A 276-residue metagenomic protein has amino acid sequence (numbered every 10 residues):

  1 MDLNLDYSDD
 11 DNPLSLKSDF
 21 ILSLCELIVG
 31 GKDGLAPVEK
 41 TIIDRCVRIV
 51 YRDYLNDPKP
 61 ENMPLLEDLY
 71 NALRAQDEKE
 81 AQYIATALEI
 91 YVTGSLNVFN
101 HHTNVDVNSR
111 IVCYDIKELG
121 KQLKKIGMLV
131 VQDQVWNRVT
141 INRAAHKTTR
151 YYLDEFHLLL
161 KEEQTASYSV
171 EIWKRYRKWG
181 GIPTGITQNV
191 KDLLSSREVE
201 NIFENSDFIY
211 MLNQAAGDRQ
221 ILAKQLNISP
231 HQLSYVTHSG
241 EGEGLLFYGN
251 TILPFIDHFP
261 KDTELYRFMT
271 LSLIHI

Functional and structural regions predicted by a protein language model:
M1-D2, R177, D207, T263: C-terminal, active-site-flanking charged/polar segments
D2-G181, L194-R197, Y235-S239, G244-N250 (+1 more regions): P-loop NTPase motor domains
L160-E162, I186-N189: Short, flexible loop segments at the rims of nucleotide/cofactor-binding pockets, characterized by
Y176, I182-Q188, M211: Structural recognition of the conserved hydrophobic beta-strand(s) that form the central parallel beta-sheet of P-loop
V190-I274: C-terminal regions of RecA-like/P-loop NTPase motor modules
